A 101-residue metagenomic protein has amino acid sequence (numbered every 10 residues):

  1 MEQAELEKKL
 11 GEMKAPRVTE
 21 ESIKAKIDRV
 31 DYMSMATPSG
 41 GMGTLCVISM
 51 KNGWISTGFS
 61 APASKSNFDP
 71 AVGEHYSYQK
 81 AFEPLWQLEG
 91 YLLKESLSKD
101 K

Functional and structural regions predicted by a protein language model:
M1-K101: Domain-level marker for long, solvent-exposed, non-transmembrane regions
